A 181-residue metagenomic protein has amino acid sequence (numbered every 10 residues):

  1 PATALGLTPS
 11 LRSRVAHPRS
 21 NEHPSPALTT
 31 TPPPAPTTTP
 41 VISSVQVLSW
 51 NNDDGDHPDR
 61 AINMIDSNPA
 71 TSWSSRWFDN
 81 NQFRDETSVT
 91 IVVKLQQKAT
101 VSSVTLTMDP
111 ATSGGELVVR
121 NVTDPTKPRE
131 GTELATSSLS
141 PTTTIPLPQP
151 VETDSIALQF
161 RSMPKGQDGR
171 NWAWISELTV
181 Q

Functional and structural regions predicted by a protein language model:
P1-A2, N68: Intrinsically disordered, low-complexity repeat regions that act as multivalent interaction hubs in eukaryotic
A2-A4, T8, S25, T39-V47 (+4 more regions): Intrinsically disordered, low-complexity regions
A2-R19, R120: Hydrophobic single-pass membrane-insertion segments
L11-Q96, D109-A111: Disordered, acidic Ser/Thr/Pro-rich linker "stalks" and the adjacent N-terminal cap of the next globular domain
T71-R129, L139, P146-Q181: Aromatic, loop-rich ligand-recognition surfaces of beta-strand-rich domains
E133-T136: Contiguous ligand/interfacial binding patches
